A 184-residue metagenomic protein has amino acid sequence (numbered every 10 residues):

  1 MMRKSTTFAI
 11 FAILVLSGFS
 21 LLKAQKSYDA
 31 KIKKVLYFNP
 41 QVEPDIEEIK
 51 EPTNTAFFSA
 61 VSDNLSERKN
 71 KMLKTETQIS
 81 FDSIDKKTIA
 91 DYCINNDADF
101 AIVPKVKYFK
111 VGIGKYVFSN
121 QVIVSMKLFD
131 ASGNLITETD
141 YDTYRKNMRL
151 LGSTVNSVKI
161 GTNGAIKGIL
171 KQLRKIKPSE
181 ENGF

Functional and structural regions predicted by a protein language model:
M1-S27: Bacterial Sec-dependent N-terminal signal peptides
G18-M72, L173-F184: A structural "domain/chain start" motif
K34-E43, F100-F109, K146, G168-Q172: Short beta-strand and adjacent turn/loop elements
E48-A56, S83, G152-G164: Soluble non-cytosolic domains of exported or imported proteins
N54, F58, S62, K86-A90 (+2 more regions): Extracytoplasmic/secreted envelope proteins and their assembly/folding machinery, especially bacterial periplasmic
T75-S83: Short beta->alpha junction loops
S83-I136, M148: Surface-exposed short loop/turn segments
I123, F129-G183: Short secondary-structure boundary motifs at beta->alpha junctions and helix caps
